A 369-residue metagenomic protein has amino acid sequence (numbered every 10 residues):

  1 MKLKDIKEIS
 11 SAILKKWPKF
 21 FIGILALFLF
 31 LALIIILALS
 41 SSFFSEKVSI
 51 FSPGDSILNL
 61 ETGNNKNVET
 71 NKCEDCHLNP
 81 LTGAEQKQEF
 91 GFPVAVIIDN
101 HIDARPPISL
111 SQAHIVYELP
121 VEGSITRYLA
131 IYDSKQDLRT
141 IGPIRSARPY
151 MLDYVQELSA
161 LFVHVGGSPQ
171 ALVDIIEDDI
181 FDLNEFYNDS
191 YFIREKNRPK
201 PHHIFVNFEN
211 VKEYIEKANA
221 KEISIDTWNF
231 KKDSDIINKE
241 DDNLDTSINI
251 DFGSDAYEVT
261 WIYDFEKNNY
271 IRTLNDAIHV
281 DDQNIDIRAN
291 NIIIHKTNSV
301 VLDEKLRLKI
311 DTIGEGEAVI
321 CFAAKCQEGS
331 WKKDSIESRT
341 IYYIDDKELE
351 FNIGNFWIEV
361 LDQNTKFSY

Functional and structural regions predicted by a protein language model:
M1-L25: N-terminal Lys/Arg-rich, disordered targeting/topogenic segments
L3, K7, L33, D286-I287: Low-complexity, intrinsically disordered regions enriched in charged/polar residues
F20-F21, V48-Y117, E122-Y369: A surface/extracellular/periplasmic glyco- and lipid-processing/surface-interacting theme
G23-A38: Hydrophobic membrane-insertion alpha-helices, especially the h-region of bacterial N-terminal signal peptides
